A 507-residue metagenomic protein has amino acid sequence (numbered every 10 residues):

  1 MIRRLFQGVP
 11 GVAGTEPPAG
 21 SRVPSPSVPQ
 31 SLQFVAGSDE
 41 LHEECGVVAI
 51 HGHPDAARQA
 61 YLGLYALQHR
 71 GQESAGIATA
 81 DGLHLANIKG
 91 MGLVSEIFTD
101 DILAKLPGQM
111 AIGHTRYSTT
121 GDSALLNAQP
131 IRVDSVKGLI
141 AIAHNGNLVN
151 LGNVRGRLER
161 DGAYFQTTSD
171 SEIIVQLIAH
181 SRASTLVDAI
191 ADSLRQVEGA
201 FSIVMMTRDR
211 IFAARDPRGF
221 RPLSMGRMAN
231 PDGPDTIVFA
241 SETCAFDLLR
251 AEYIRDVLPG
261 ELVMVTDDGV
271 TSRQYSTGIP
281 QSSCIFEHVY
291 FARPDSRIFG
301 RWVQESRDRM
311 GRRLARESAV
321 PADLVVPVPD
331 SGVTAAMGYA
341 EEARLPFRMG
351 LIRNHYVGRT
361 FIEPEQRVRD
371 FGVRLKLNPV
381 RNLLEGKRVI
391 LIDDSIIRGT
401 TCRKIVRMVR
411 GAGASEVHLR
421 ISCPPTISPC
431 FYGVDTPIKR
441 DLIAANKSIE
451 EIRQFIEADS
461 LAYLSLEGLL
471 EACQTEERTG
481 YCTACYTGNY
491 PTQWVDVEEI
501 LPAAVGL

Functional and structural regions predicted by a protein language model:
I2-P259, M264-A322, V328, E416 (+1 more regions): Conserved short alpha-helical segments that host acidic/polar catalytic motifs at enzyme active sites
A80-L83, R208-R210, P327-A335, E342 (+4 more regions): A glycine-rich phosphate-binding loop feature that marks nucleotide/adenosyl-phosphate handling sites
A163, A183-S184, E317-D323, E341-R348 (+2 more regions): Secondary-structure transition/capping motifs at alpha-helix termini and the adjoining loop/turn into the next element
T167, E172, F347-G358, R453-C473: A conserved beta-strand->alpha-helix junction
I173-S184, P329, E341-R359: Amphipathic alpha-helical
D209, R250-D256, T277, R407-L507: PRPP-dependent phosphoribosyltransferase catalytic core
V325, G332-Y339, A343, F347 (+2 more regions): Extended, hydrophobic alpha-helical segments in both membrane/secreted and soluble proteins
R344-V389, T400, I427-P437: Short, glycine/charge-rich flexible loops or terminal/linker lids adjacent to PRPP-binding catalytic cores
